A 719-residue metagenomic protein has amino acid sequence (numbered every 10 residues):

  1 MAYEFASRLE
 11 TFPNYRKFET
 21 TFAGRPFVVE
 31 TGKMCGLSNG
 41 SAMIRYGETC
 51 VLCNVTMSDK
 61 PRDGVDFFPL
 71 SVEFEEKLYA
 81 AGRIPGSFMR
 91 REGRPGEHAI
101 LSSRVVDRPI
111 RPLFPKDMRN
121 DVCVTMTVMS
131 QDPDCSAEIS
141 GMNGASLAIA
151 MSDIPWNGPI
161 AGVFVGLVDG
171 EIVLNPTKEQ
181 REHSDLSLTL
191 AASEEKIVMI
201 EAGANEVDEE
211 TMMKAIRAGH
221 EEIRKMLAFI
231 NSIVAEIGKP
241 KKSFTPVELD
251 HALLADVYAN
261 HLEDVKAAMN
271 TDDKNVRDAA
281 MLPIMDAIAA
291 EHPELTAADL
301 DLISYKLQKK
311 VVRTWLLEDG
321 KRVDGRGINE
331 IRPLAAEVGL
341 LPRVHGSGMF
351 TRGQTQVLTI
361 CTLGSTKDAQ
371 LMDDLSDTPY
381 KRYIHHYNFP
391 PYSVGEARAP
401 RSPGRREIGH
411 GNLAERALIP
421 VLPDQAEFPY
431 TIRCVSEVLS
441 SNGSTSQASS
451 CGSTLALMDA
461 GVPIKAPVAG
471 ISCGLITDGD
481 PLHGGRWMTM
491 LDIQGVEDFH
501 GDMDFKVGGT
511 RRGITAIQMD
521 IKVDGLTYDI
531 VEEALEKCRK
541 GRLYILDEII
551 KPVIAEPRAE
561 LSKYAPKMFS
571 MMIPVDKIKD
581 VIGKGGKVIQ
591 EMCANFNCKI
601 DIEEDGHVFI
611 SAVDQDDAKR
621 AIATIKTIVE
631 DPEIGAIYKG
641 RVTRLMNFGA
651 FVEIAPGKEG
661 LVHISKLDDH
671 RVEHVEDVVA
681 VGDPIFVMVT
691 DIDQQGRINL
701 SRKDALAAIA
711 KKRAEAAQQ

Functional and structural regions predicted by a protein language model:
A2-S58, R62, S243-D377, P566-D580 (+2 more regions): Extended amphipathic alpha-helical scaffolds
A2-T245: Long, basic N-terminal domains or extensions that often function in RNA/ssDNA interaction or organelle/cellular
S38-V122, V128-C135, E194, E201 (+3 more regions): Glycine-rich, flexible beta-strand/loop modules in the N-terminal catalytic cores of phosphate-handling
G40-M43, C135-D153, V338-C361, N442-V462 (+1 more regions): Conserved phosphate/anionic-ligand binding catalytic regions in large, soluble enzymes, centered on
R108-K116, M151, L340, S365-T366 (+11 more regions): Conserved helix-loop functional segments at active or binding sites
K116-V122, N157-P159, M226-F244, N275-V276 (+6 more regions): Flexible, glycine/charged-enriched surface loops at secondary-structure junctions
D153-A268, L457-A559: Mobile "lid/hinge" segments at catalytic clefts and subdomain interfaces of large enzymes
Y564-M568, V575-Q719: Single-stranded RNA-binding regions, centering on S1/OB-family and related RNA-binding modules
